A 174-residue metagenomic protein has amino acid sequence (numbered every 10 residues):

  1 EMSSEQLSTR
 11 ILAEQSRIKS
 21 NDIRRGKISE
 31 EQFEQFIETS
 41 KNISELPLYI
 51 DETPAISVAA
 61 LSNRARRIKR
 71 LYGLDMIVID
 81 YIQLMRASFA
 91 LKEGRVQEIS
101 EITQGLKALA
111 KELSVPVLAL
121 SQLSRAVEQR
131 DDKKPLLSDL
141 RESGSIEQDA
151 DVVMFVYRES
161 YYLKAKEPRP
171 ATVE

Functional and structural regions predicted by a protein language model:
M2-E5, E14, P54-S57, I82-M85 (+3 more regions): Conserved nucleotide-binding/hydrolysis micro-motifs of P-loop NTPases
M2-G73, A87: Cytosolic-facing regulatory segments adjacent to core modules
L46-T53, K92, L123-D131: Short, basic, glycine/proline-bearing loop/turn elements
A59, V96-Q97: Glycine-rich anion/phosphate-binding loops
R86-E93: Conserved ATPase-coupling elements of RecA-like P-loop NTPase cores
E98-E174: Phosphate-binding/switch region of NTP-binding enzymes
